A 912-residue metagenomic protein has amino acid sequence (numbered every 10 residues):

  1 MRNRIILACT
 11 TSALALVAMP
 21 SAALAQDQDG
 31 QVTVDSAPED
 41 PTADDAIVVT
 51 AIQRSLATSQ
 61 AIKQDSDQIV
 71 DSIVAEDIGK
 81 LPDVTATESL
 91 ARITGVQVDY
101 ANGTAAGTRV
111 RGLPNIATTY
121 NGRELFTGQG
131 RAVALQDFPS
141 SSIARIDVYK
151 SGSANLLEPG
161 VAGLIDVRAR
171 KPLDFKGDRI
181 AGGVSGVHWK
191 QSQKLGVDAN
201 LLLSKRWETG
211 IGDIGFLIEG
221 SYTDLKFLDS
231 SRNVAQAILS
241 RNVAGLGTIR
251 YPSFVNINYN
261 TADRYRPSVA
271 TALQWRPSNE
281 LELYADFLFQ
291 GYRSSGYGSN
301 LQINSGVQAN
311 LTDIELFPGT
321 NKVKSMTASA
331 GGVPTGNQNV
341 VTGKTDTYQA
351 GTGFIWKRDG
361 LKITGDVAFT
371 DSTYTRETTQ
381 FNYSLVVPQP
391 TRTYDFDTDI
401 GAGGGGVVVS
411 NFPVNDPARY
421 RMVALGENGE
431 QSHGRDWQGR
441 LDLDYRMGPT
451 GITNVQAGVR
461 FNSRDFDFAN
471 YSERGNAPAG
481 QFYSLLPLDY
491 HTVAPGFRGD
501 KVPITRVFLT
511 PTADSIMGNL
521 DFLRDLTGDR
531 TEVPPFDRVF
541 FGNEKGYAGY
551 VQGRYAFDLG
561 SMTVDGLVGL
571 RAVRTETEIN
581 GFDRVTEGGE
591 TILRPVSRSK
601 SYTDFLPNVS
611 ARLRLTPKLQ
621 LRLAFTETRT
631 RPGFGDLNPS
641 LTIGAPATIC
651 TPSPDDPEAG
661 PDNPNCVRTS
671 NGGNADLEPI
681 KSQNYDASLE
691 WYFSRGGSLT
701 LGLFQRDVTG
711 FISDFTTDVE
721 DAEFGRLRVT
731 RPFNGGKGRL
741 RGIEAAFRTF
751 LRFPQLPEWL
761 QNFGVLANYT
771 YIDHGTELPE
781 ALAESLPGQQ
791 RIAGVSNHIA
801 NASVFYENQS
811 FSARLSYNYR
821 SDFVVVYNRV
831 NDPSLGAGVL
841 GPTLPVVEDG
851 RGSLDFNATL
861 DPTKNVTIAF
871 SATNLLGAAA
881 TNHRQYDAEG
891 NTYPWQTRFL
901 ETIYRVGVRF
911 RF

Functional and structural regions predicted by a protein language model:
D44-G79, A106-G107, I116, E124-L125: N-terminal periplasmic "start-of-domain" segments of outer-membrane beta-barrel proteins
T87-E124: Extracytoplasmic beta-strand/coil segments of soluble accessory domains associated with Gram-negative outer-membrane
R123-K150, L201: Short acidic/polar hinge/loop motifs at secondary-structure boundaries that mediate gating or recognition
F138-G183, D229, R911: A beta-strand signature from Gram-negative outer-membrane beta-barrel systems, especially the internal plug domain
P172-D178, E208-I214, E280, D359-T364 (+7 more regions): Short loop/turn motifs that connect adjacent beta-strands in outer-membrane beta-barrel proteins
Q191-A309, S325, G343-D359, V609: Transmembrane beta-barrel wall of Gram-negative outer-membrane proteins
S698, F704-V708, T717-V719, F724-R829: Gram-negative outer-membrane beta-barrel transporters
F763, Y819-S834, T859-F912: C-terminal beta-signal and adjacent terminal beta-strands/loops of Gram-negative outer-membrane beta-barrel proteins
